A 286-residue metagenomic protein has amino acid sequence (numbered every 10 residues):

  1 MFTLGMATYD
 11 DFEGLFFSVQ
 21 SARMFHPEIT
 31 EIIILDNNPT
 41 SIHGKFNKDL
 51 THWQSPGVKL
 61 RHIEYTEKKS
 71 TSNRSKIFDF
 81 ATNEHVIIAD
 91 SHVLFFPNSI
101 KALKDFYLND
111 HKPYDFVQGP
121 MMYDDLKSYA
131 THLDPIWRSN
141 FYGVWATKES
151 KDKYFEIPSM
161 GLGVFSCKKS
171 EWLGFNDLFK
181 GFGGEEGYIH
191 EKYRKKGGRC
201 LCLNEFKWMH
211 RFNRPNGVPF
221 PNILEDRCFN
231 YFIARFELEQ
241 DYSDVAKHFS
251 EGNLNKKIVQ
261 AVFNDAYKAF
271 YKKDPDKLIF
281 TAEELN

Functional and structural regions predicted by a protein language model:
Q20-I29: Short, acidic, metal-binding catalytic loop of nucleotide-sugar glycosyltransferases
I34-K48: A conserved acidic beta->alpha catalytic loop
Y65-A81: Glycine-rich, basic loop-to-helix element that forms the pyrophosphate-binding segment of sugar-nucleotide handling
T71, A146-S166: A recurrent flexible, glycine/aromatic-enriched loop bordering the glycosyltransferase active site that acts as
V86: Short aromatic/hydrophobic "clamp" motif used to bind/position activated sugar donors
N98-W137: Conserved donor NDP-sugar-binding/catalytic core segment of glycosyltransferases
S159-G161, K169-C202, F206-M209: Donor nucleotide-sugar recognition loop
G161-L162, G174, F220-N286: Terminal low-complexity segments of carbohydrate-biosynthetic enzymes
